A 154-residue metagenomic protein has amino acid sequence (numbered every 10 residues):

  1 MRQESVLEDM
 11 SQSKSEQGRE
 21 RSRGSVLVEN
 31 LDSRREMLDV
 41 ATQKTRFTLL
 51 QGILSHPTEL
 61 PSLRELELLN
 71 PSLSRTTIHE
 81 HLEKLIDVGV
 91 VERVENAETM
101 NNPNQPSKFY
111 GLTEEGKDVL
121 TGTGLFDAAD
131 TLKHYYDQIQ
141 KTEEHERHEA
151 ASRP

Functional and structural regions predicted by a protein language model:
E20-Q51: Short alpha-helical segments that sit at the start of domains
D39-T45, N96-G122: Short, cationic-aromatic polyanion-contact patches
F47, R75-T76: Key DNA-contact positions within bacterial/archaeal DNA-binding proteins
I53, I78-G89: Basic amphipathic alpha-helical segments that dock to polyanions
E59-L69: Short acidic, hydrophobic short linear motifs in intrinsically disordered regions
I86-E98: A short, conserved structural fragment
E114-P154: Amphipathic alpha-helical dimerization/coiled-coil segments that flank or bridge DNA-binding/regulatory modules
